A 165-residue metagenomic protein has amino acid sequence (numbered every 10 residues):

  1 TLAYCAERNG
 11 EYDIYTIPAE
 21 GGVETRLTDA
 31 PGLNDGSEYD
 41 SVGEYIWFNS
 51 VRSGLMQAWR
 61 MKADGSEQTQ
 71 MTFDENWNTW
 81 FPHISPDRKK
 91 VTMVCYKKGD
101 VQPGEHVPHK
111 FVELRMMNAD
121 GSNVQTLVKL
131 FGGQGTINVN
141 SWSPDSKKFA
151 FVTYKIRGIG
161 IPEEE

Functional and structural regions predicted by a protein language model:
T1-E165: Sequence signature of WD/YWTD-type beta-propeller architectures
